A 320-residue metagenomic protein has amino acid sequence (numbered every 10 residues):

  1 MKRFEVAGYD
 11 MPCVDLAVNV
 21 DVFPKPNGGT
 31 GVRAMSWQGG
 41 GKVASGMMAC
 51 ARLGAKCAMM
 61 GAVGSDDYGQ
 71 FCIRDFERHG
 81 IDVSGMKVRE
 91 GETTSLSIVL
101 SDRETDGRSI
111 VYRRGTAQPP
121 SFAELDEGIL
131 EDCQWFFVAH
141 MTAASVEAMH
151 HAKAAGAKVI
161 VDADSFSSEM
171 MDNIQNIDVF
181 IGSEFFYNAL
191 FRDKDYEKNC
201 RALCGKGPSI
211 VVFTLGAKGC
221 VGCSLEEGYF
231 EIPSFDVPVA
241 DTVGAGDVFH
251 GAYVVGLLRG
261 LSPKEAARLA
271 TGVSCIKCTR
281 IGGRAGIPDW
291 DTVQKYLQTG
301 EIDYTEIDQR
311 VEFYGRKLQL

Functional and structural regions predicted by a protein language model:
M1-A62, D67-F71, R78, Q309-L320: Glycine-rich phosphate/adenosyl-contacting loop at the front of the ribokinase-like
M1-A7, G31, Y196-L320: Conserved phosphate-binding/catalytic region of the ribokinase-like
M48, L96-L100, S109, G219-C223: Short beta-strand scaffold segments in enzyme catalytic cores
A51, E77, K153-A154, C204: Anion (oxyanion) recognition and catalysis
D75-G91: A glycine-rich helix N-cap at a beta->alpha junction
V88-R89, V99-W135: Conserved phosphate-binding/catalytic loop of the ribokinase/pfkB sugar-kinase fold
Q134-R201, G219: Conserved beta-alpha-beta core of the PfkB/ribokinase-like small-molecule kinase fold
